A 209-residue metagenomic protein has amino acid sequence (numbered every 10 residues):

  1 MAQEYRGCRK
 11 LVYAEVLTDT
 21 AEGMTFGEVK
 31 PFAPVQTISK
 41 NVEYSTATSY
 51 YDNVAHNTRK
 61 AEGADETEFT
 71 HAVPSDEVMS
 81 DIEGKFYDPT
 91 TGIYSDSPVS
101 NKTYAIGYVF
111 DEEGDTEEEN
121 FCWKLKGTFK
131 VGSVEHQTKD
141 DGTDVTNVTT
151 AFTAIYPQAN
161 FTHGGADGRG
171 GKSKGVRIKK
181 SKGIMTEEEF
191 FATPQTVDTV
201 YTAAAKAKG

Functional and structural regions predicted by a protein language model:
A2-D81, T128-D144: Solvent-exposed edge beta-strands and adjacent loop segments that serve as assembly or binding interfaces
C8-V12, V42, Y104, K126 (+2 more regions): Small/flexible residues
K10, T18, G92, V109 (+4 more regions): Short linear sequence elements within intrinsically disordered, low-complexity coil regions
E22, D115-E118, F161-H163: Short, solvent-exposed loop/turn segments that connect beta-strands within catalytic domains and beta-strand-rich
T25-A33, E119-G127, V176-S181: Short amphipathic beta-strand/extended segments with alternating polar/hydrophobic composition
N57-K124: Structured, beta-strand-rich domain cores that present glycine/charged loop surfaces used to bind extended ligands
G127-G209: Mixed-charge, glycine-accented linear interaction segment located at domain edges/termini
